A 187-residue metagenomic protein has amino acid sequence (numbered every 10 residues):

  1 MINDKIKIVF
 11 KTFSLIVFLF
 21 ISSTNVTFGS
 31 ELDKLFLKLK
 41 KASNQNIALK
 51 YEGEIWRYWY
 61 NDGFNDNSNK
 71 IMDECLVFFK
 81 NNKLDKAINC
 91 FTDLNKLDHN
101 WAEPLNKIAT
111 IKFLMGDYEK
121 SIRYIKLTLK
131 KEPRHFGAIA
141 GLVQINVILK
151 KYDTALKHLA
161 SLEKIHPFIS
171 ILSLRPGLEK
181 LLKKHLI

Functional and structural regions predicted by a protein language model:
N25-D73: N-terminal leader/linker segments that initiate helical-solenoid repeat arrays
L39-K40, W56-W59, N95, L129 (+1 more regions): A conserved position within tetratricopeptide repeats
N61, L156-I187: Terminal, low-structured helical/coil segments at or just beyond the last alpha-helical repeat
F64-K131: Alpha-helical adaptor scaffolds
K80, L114, I148-L149, L181-K184: Register position in tetratricopeptide repeats
W101, H135, Y152, F168-I169: Residue-level recognition of tetratricopeptide repeat
P104, A138, I171-L172: TPR alpha-solenoid repeat register
K107, G141, L174-P176: Canonical tetratricopeptide repeat
